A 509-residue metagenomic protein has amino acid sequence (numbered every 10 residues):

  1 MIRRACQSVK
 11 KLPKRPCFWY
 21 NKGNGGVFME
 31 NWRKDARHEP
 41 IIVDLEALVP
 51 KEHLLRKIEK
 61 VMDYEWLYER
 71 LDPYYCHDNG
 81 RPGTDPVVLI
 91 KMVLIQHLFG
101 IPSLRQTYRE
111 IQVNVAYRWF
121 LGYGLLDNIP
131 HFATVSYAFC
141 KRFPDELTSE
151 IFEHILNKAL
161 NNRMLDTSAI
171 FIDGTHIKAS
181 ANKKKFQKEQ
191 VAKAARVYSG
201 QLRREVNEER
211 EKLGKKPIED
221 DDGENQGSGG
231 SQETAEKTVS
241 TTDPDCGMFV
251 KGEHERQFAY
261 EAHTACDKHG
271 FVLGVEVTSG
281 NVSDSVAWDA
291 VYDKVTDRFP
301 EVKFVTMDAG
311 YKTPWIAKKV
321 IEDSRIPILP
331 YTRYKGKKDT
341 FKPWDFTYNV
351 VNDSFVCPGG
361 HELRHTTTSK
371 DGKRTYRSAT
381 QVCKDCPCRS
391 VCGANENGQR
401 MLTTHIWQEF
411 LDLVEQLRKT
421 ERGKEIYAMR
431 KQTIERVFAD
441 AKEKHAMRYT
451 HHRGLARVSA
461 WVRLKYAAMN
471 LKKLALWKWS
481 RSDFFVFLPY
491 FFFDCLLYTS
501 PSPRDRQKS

Functional and structural regions predicted by a protein language model:
K10-F28: Short, Lys/Arg-enriched N-terminal segments with co-localized hydrophobic residues within the first ~10-30 amino acids
K51, R56-L94, F99-G100: Basic, short loop/linker segments at the boundary and entry of helix-turn-helix/winged-helix-like folds
Q112, G122, P130-E322, I328-T332 (+2 more regions): Polybasic low-complexity intrinsically disordered regions
V282, T380-D385, K424-L496: Basic, amphipathic alpha-helical segments enriched in Lys/Arg and hydrophobic/aromatic residues
K319, I326-H361: Phosphate/diphosphate-binding loops
V356, G360-T366, G372-L402: Cysteine-cluster motifs in flexible loop/terminal segments that predominantly coordinate metals
Y498-P503: Conserved small/polar residues in nucleotide/adenosyl-binding loops
